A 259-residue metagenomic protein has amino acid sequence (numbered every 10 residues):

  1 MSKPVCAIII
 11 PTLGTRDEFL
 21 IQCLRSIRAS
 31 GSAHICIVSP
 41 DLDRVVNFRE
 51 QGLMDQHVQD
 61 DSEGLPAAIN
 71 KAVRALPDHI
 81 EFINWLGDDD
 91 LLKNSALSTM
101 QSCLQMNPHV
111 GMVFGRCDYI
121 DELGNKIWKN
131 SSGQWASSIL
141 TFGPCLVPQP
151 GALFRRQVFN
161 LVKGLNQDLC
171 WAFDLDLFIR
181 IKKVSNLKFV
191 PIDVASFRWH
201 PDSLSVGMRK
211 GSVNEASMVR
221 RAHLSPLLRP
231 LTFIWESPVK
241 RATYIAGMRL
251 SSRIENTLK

Functional and structural regions predicted by a protein language model:
Q22-H34: Short, acidic, metal-binding catalytic loop of nucleotide-sugar glycosyltransferases
V38-N47, G87: A conserved acidic beta->alpha catalytic loop
D60-D78: Glycine-rich, basic loop-to-helix element that forms the pyrophosphate-binding segment of sugar-nucleotide handling
H79-D90: Short beta-strand-to-loop acidic/aromatic patch adjacent to the donor-nucleotide binding site
L91, S95-I127: Conserved donor NDP-sugar-binding/catalytic core segment of glycosyltransferases
G124, Q134-F154: A recurrent flexible, glycine/aromatic-enriched loop bordering the glycosyltransferase active site that acts as
T141, F197-H200, V206-L231: Catalytic core of nucleotide-sugar-dependent glycosyltransferases
V158-K163, D168-D193, R198-W199: A short, conserved alpha-helix in the catalytic core of glycosyltransferases
